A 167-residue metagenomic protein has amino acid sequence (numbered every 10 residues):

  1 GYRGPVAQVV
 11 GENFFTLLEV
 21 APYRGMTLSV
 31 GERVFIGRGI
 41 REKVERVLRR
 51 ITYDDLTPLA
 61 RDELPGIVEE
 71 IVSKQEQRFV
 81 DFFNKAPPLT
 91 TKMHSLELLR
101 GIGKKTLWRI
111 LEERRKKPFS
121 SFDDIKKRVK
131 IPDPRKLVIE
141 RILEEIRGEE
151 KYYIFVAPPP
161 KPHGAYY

Functional and structural regions predicted by a protein language model:
G1, Q8, L98-R100, E145: Generic detector of intrinsically disordered, low-complexity, polar/charged segments
G1-S73, A165-Y167: Structure-specific DNA junction-binding interface
I71-L98, E112-Y167: C-terminal extensions
G103-K104: Small-residue hinge/turn detector
L107-I110: Conserved hydrophobic/aromatic packing and binding residues within compact polymer-binding modules
